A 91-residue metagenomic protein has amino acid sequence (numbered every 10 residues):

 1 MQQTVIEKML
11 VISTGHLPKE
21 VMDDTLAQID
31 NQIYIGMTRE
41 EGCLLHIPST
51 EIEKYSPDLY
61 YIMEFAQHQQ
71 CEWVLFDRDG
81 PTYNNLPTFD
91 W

Functional and structural regions predicted by a protein language model:
M1-E53: Acidic (Asp/Glu-rich) sequence patches and key acidic residues that form negatively charged surfaces used
E53-W91: Short, compact, well-ordered microdomains
